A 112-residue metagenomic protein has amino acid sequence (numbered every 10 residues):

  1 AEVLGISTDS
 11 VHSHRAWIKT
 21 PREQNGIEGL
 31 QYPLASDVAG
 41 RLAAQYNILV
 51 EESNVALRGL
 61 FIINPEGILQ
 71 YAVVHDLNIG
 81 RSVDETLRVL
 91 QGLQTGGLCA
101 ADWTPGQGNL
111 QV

Functional and structural regions predicted by a protein language model:
A1-V112: Chalcogenol-based redox active-site neighborhoods
